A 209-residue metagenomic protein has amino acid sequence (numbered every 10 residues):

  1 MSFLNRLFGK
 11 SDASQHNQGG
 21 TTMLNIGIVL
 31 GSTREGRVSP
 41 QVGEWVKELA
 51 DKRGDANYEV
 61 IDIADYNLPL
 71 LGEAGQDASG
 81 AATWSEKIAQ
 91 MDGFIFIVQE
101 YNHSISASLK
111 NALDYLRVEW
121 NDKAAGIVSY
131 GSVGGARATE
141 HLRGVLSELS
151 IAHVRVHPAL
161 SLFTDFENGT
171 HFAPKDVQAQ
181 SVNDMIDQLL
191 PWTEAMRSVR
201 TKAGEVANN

Functional and structural regions predicted by a protein language model:
S2-Y115, F172-N209: N-terminal beta1-alpha1-beta2 submodule of the flavodoxin-like/Rossmannoid cofactor-binding fold
E59-P69, L149-G169: Mobile beta-alpha loop/short-helix "lid" or hinge segments that flank ligand
L116, W120, L146-S150, T193 (+1 more regions): Short, well-ordered alpha-helical segments in soluble proteins
N121-F163, V177-S181: Short, glycine-/small-residue-rich phosphate/pyrophosphate-handling segment
